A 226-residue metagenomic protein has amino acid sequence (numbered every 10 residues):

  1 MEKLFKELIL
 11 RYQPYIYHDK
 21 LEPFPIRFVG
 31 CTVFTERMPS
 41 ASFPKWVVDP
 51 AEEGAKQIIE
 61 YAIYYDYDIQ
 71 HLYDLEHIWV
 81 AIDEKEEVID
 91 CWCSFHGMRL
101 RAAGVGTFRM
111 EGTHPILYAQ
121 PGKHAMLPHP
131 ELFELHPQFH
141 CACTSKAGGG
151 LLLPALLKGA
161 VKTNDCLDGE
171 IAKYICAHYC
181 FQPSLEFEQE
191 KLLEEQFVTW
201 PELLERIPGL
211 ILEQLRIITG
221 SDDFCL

Functional and structural regions predicted by a protein language model:
E7-C91: Short N-terminal edge-element motif at the start of the domain
D49-E53, L72-H77, E84-L226: Domain-length functional cores that host ligand/cofactor binding and catalytic or interaction surfaces in mature
